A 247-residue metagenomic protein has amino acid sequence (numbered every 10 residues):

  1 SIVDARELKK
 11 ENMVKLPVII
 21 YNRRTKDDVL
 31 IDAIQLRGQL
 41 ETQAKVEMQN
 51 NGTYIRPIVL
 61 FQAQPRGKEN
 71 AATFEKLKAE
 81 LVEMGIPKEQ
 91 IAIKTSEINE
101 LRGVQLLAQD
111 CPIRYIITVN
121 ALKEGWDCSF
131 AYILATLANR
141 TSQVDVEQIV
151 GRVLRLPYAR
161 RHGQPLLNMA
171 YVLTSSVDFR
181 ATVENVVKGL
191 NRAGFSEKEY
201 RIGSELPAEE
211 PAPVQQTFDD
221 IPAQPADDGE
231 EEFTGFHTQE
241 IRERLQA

Functional and structural regions predicted by a protein language model:
S1-P112, T141-Q148, R152-A247: Helicase-associated low-complexity regulatory tails and linkers flanking the ATPase motor
R114-T118, L122-V150, A170-Y171: A short beta-strand element within the Helicase C-terminal
